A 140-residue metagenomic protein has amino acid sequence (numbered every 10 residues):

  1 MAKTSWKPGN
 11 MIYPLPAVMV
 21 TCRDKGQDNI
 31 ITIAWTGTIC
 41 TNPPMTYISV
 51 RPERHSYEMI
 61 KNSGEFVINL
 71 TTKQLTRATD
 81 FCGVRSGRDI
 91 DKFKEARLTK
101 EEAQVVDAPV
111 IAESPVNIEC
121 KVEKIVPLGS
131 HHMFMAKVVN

Functional and structural regions predicted by a protein language model:
M1-I33, G37-N140: Active-site-proximal mixed secondary-structure blocks
